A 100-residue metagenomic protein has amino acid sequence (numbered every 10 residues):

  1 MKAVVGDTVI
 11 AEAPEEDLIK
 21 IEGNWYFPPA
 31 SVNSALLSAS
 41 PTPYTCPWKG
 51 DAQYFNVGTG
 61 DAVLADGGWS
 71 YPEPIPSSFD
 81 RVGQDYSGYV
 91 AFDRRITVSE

Functional and structural regions predicted by a protein language model:
M1-E100: Terminal leader/tail segments of proteins
